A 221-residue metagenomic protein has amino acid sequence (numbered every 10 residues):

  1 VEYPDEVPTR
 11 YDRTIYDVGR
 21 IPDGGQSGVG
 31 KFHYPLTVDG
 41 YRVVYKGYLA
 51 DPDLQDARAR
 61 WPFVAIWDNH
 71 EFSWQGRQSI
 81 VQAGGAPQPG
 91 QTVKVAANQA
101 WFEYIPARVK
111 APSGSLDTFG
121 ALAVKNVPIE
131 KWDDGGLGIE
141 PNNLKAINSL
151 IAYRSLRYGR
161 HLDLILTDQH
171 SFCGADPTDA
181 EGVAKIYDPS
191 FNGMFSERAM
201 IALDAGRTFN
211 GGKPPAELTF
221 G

Functional and structural regions predicted by a protein language model:
V1-G221: Metal-dependent phosphoester/phosphodiester hydrolase catalytic core
